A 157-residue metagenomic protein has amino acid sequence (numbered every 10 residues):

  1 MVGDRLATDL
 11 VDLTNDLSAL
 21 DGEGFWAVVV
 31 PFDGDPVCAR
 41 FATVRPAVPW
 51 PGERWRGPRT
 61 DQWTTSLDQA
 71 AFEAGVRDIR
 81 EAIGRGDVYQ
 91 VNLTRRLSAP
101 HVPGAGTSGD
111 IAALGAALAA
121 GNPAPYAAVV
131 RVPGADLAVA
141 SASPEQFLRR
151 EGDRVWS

Functional and structural regions predicted by a protein language model:
M1-S157: Extended alpha-helical targeting/anchoring segments, especially N-terminal organellar/secretory targeting helices
